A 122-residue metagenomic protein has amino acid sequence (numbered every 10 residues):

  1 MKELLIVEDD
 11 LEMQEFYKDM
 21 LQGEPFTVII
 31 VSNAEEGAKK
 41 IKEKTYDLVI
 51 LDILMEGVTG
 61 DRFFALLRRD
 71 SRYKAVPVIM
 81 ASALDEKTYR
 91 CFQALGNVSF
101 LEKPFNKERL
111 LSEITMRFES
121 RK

Functional and structural regions predicted by a protein language model:
D10-I29, V98: Two-component/phosphorelay signaling modules centered on CheY-like receiver
I30-L48, A65: Acidic, metal-coordinating helix/loop segments flanking the phosphotransfer/catalytic sites of two-component signaling
T45-D47, R72-P77: His-Asp phosphorelay/catalytic-motif detector in bacterial-type signaling
D52: Active-site residues of response regulator receiver
E56-G57: The feature encodes the CheY-like receiver
F105-M116: C-terminal output helix
